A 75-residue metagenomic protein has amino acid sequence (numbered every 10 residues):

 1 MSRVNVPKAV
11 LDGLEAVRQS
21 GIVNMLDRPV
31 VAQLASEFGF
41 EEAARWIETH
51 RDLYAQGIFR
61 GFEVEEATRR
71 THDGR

Functional and structural regions predicted by a protein language model:
M1-P29: N-terminal acidic leader/helix
G13-V17, A55, T71: Generic hydrophobic, helix-prone segments enriched in Leu/Val/Ile
P29-V64: Short, charge-rich amphipathic interface segments used for partner binding and complex assembly
T68-R75: Alpha-helical transmembrane segments and their immediate juxtamembrane flanks in integral membrane proteins
